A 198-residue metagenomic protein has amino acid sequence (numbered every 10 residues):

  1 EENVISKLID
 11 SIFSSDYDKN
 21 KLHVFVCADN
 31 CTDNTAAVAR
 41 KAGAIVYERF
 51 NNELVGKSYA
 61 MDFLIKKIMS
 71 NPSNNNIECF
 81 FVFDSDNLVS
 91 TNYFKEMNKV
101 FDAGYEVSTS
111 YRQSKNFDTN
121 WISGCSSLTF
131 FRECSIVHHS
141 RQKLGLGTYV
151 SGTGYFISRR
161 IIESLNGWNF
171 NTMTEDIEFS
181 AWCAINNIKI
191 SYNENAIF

Functional and structural regions predicted by a protein language model:
E1-V4, C31: Donor nucleotide-sugar binding loop of glycosyltransferases
S6, D33-R40, N92: Acidic helix N-cap motif at the loop->helix transition within catalytic regions of sugar-transfer enzymes
D10-K21: Short, acidic, metal-binding catalytic loop of nucleotide-sugar glycosyltransferases
A28-A36, N51-E53, L88: A conserved acidic beta->alpha catalytic loop
D29, F83-S85, E194: Active-site acidic Asp-centered loop
E48-S73, T91-M173: Long helical/loop segments within the catalytic core of UDP-sugar-dependent glycosyltransferases, especially the large
S73-L88: Short beta-strand-to-loop acidic/aromatic patch adjacent to the donor-nucleotide binding site
N171, S180-F198: Catalytic donor-sugar/metal-binding loop of nucleotide-sugar-dependent glycosyltransferases
